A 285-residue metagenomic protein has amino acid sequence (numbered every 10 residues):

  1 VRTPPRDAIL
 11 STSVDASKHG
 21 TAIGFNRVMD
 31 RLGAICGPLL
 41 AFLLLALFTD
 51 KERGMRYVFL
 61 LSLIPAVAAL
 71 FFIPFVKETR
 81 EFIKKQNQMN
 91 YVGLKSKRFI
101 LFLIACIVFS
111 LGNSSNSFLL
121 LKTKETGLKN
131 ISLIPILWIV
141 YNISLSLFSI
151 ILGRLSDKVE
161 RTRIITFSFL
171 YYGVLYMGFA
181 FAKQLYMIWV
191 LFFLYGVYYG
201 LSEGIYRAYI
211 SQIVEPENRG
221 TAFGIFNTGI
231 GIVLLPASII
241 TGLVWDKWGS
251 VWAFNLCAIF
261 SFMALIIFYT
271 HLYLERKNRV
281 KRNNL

Functional and structural regions predicted by a protein language model:
V1-D30: Cytoplasmic helix-loop-helix junction between adjacent transmembrane helices in 12-TM secondary transporters
C36-G54, P236-G249: Transmembrane alpha-helix termini and helix-breaking/packing motifs in multi-pass membrane transporters
L45, F148-E160, W245-D246: Helix-to-loop junctions at the C-terminal end of transmembrane segments in multipass secondary transporters
A46, L170-K183, Y269: C-terminal ends and interior cores of transmembrane alpha-helices in multi-pass membrane transporters/permeases
L63, R163-G178, A258: Structural signature of the two symmetry-related core transmembrane helices
L63-F82, A264-L272: C-terminal membrane-cytosol helix-exit motif in multi-pass small-molecule transporters
E78-A105: Juxtamembrane intracellular "pre-TM" segments in multi-pass secondary transporters
S117-I134: Short amphipathic helix-loop junctions that connect adjacent transmembrane helices in Major Facilitator Superfamily/SLC
